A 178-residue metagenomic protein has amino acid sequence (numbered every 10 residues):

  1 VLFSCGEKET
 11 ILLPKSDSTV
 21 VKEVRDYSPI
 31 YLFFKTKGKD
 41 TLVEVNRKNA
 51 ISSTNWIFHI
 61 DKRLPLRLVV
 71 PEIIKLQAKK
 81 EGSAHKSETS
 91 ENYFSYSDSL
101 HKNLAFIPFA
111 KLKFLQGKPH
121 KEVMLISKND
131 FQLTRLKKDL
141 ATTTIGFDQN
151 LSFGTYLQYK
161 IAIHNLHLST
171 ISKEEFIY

Functional and structural regions predicted by a protein language model:
C5-Y178: Long, low-hydrophobicity, acidic/polar, solvent-exposed interaction domains
